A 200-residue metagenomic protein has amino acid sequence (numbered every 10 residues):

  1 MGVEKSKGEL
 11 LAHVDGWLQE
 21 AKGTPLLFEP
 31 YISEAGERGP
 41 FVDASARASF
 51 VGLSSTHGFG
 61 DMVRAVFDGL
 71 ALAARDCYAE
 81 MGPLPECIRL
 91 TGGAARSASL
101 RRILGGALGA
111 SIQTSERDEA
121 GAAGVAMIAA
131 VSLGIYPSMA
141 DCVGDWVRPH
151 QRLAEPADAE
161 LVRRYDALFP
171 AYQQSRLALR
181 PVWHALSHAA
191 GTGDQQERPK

Functional and structural regions predicted by a protein language model:
M1-K200: Glycine/Thr-rich phosphate-binding loops that ligate phosphate moieties of nucleotide and other phosphorylated ligands
